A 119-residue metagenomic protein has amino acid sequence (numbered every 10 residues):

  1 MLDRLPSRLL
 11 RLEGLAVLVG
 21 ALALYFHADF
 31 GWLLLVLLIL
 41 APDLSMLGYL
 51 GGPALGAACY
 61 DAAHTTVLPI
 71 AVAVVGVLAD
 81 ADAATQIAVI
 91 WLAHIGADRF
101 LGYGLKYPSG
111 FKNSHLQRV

Functional and structural regions predicted by a protein language model:
M1-V119: N-terminal membrane-targeting hydrophobic helices
